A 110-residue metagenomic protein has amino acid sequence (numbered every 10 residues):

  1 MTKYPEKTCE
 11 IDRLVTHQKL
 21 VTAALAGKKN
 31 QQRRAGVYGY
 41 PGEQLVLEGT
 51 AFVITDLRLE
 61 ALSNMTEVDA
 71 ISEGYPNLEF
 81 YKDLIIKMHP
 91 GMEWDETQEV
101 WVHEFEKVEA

Functional and structural regions predicted by a protein language model:
T2-A110: Structured alpha/beta reader/binder surfaces that contact nucleic acids or chromatin modification marks
